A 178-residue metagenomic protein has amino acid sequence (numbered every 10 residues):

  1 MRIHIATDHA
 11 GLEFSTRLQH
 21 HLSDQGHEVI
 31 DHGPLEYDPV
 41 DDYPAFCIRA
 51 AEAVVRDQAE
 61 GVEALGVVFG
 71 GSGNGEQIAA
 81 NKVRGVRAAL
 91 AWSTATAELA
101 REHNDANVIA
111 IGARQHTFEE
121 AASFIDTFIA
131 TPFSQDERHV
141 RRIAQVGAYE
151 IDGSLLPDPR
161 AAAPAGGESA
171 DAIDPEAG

Functional and structural regions predicted by a protein language model:
R2-E13, R17, T94-G178: C-terminal binding/interaction regions
A6, I30-G33, G66-G70: Short, conserved beta-strand edge motifs with alternating hydrophobic and charged residues
G11-L12, P34-Y37, G73-G75: Short, catalytically relevant binding-site loops at active-site mouths
R17-H27: A short, Lys/Arg-enriched amphipathic alpha-helix followed by its capping loop at the start of a domain
Q25, V83-R84, N104: Short, structured coil segments at secondary-structure junctions
E28-V40: A short beta-strand-loop structural module common to alpha/beta enzyme folds
F46-A91: Helix-adjacent hinge/juxtasegments
